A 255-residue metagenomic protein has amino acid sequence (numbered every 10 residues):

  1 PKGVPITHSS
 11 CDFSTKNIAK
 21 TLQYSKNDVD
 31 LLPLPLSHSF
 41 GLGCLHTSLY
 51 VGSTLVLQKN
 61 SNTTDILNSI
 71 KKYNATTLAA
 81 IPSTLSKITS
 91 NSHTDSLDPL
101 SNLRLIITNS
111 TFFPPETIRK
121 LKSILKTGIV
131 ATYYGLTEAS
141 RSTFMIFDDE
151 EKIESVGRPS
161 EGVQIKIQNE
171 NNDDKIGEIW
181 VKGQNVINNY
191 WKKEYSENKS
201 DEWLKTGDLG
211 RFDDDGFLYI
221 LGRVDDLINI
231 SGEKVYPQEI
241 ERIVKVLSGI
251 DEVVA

Functional and structural regions predicted by a protein language model:
P1-K16: Conserved AMP-binding A3 loop
G3-P5, L32, T54-N60, A131: Short beta-strand->loop structural element characteristic of the AMP-binding/adenylate-forming
D12-V29, S37-T77, N91: Conserved AMP-binding/adenylation subdomain of ANL enzymes
A75-A80, T89-K152, Q164: Gly/Ser/Thr-rich phosphate-binding loop
L78, G183, N189, L209-A255: AMP-binding/adenylate-forming catalytic core of the ANL superfamily
N102, G162, G249-E252: Glycine-centered tight turns that cap/initiate beta-strands
S110, G135, G157, D208 (+1 more regions): Active-site glycine-centered loops adjacent to acidic/histidine catalytic or metal-binding residues that shape
R158-G162, E170-D201, E233-V235: Conserved ATP/PPi-binding loop(s) of AMP-dependent carboxylate-activating enzymes
